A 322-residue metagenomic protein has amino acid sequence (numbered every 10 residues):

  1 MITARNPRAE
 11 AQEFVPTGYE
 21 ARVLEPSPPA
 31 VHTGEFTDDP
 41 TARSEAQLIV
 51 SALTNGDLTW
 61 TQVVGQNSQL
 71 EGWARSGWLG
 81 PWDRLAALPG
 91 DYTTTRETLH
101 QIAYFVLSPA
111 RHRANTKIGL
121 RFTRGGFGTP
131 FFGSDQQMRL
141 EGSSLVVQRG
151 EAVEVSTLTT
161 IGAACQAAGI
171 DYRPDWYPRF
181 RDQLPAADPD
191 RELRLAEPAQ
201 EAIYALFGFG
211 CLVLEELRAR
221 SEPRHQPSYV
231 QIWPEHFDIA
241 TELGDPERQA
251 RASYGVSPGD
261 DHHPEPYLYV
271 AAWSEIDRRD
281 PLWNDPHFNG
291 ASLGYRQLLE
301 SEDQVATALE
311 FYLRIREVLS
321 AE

Functional and structural regions predicted by a protein language model:
I2, P7-E141: N-terminal ordered "arm"
L79-P81, S143-V146, P178-P198, E235 (+2 more regions): Glycine-rich, often proline-containing surface loops adjacent to acidic residues and nearby aromatics that form
I102-A114, C165-A168, G210-S221, F311-E322: Hydrophobic, Leu/Ile/Phe/Ala-enriched alpha-helical segments that form helix-helix packing faces
L107-R181: Long, hydrophobic/aromatic-enriched structural stretches that serve as scaffold segments
A114-S143, Q226-S274: Amphipathic, interaction-prone secondary-structure segments
A152-A164, H225-P227, R278-H287: Extended intrinsically disordered, low-complexity coil regions enriched in Ser, Thr, Gly, Ala and often Pro
A164-V230: Surface-exposed beta-loop interaction hotspot
D277-E322: Long, compositionally biased interface segments
